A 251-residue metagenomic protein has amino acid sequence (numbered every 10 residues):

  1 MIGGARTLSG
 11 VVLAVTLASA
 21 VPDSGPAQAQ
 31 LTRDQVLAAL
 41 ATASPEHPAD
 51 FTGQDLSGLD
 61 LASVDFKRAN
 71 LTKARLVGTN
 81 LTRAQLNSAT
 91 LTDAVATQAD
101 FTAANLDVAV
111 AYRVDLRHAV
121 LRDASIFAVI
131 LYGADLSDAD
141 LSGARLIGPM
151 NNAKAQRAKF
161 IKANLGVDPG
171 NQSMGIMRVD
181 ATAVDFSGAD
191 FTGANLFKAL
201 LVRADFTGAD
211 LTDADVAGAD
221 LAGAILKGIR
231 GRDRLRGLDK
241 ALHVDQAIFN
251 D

Functional and structural regions predicted by a protein language model:
M1-G4: N-terminal secretory signal peptides that target proteins for export/translocation
R6-S9, R33-Q35: Short helix-onset patch at the extreme N-terminus, typifying the N->h transition of secretory signal peptides
S9-A20: Bacterial N-terminal signal peptides
G25-D251: Tandem repeat scaffolds
